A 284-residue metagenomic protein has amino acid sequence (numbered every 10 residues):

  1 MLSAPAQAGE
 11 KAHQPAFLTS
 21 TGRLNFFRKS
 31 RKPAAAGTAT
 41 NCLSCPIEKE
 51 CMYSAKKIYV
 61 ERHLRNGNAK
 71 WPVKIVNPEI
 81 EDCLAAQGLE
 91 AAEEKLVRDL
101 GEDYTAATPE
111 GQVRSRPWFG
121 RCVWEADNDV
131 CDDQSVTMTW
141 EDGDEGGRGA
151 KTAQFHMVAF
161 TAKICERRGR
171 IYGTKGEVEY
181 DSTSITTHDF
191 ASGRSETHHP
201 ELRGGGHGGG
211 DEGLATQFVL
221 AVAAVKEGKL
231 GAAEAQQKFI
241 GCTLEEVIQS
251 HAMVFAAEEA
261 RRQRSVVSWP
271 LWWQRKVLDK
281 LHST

Functional and structural regions predicted by a protein language model:
M1-F26, K32-R121, V136-G146: Oxidoreductase and adenylate-handling cofactor-binding alpha/beta cores
K11, K29-K32, K49, K56-K57 (+10 more regions): Context-gated lysine
G120, A126-T284: C-terminal helical cap and adjacent loop that interface with cofactors, partners, or active-site loops
